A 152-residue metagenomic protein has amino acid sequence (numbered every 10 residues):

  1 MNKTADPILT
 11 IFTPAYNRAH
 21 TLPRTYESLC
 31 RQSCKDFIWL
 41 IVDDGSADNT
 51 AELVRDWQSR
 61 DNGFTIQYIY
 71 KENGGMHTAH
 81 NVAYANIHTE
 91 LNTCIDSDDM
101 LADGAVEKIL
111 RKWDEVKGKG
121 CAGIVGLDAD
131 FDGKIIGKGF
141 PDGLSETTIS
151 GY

Functional and structural regions predicted by a protein language model:
M1-Y152: Nucleotide-sugar donor-binding/catalytic module of glycosyltransferases that assemble extracellular/cell-envelope
